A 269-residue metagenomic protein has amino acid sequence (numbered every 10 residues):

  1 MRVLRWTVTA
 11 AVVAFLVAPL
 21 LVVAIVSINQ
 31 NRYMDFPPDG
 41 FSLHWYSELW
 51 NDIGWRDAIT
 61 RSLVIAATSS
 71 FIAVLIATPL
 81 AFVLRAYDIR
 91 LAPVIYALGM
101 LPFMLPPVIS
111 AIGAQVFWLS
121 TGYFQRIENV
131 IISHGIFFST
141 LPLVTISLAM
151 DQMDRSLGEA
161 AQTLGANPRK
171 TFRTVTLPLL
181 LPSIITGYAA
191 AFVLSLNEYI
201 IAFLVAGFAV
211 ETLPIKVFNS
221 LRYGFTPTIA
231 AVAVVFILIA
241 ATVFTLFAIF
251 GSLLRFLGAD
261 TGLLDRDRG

Functional and structural regions predicted by a protein language model:
M1-I53, D57-T60, V64, L246 (+1 more regions): N-terminal, non-cleaved signal-anchor transmembrane helix
M1-V3, A67-G99, V116, F244-L253: Transmembrane-helix boundary motif in ABC transporter permease subunits
M1-V8, V12, S147-G158, Q162 (+2 more regions): C-terminal transmembrane helix and the adjacent membrane-cytosol boundary/short C-terminal tail of inner/organellar
V8, V13-L20, F71, I136 (+3 more regions): Transmembrane alpha-helices
N31, Y46-G54, S195-L246, F250-L253: Interhelical loop and adjacent transmembrane-helix boundary motif in polytopic membrane transport permeases
M34, P38, L43, L91-A92 (+3 more regions): Membrane-interfacial helix termini and adjacent extracytoplasmic/periplasmic loops of multi-pass transporters
R56, T60, V64-I76, L80 (+7 more regions): Hydrophobic alpha-helical transmembrane segments of multipass integral membrane proteins, especially permease/channel
D57-V64, V116-L141, T145, L181-I184 (+2 more regions): Loop-to-helix entry region at the N-terminal start of transmembrane alpha-helices in multi-pass membrane transporters
